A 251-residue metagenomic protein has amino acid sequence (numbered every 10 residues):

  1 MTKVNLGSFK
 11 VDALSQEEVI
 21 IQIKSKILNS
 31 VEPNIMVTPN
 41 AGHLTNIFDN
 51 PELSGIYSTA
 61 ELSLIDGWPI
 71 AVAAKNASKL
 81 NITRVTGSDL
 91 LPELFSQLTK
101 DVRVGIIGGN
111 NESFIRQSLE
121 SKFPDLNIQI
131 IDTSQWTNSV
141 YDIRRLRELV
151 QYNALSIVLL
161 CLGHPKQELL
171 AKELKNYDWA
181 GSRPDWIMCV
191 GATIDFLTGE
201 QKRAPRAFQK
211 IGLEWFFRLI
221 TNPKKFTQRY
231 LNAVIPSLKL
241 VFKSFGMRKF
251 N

Functional and structural regions predicted by a protein language model:
M1-R84, S88-D89: N-terminal nucleotide/polyanion-binding subdomain common to many enzyme families
M36-T38, L64, G105-I106, I157-C161 (+1 more regions): Structural motif
N40-L44, L162-Q167, T193-I194: Short glycine-rich anion-binding loops that position phosphate/pyrophosphate groups of nucleotides and phosphorylated
D49-N50, N76, Q117-L119, L170-E173 (+1 more regions): Short amphipathic alpha-helical segments
P69-V72, R203-N251: A transmembrane-helix-recognition feature enriched in membrane-embedded lipid enzymes and envelope glyco-/phospholipid
A71-L149, N153, T221: Conserved beta-alpha
T133-N138, S182-T221: Short, flexible loop segments at boundaries between secondary-structure elements
D142-A180, P184: A contiguous pocket-lining binding segment that forms or flanks enzyme active sites
